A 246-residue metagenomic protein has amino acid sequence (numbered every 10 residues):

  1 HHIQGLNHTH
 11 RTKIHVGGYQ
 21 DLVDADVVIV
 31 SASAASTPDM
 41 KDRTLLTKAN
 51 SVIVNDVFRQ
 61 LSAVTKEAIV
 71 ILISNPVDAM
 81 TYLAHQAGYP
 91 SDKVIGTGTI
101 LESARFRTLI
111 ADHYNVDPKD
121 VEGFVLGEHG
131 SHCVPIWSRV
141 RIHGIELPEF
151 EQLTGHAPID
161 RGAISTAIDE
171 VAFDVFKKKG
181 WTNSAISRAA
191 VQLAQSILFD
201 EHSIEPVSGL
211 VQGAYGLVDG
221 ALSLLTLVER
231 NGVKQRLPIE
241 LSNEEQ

Functional and structural regions predicted by a protein language model:
H1-D26, A34-A35, M40: Conserved N-terminal Rossmann-fold NAD(P) cofactor-binding segment
H15-G17, I95, F124: General small-molecule cofactor/ligand-binding pocket signal
Q20-L22, N75-A79, E128-S131, Q212-G213: Short, internal active-site loops enriched in acidic
V28-V30, L72-I73: Redox-cofactor binding/interface segments in oxidoreductases and associated redox assembly factors
V30, R59-A63, Q195: Surface-exposed alpha-helical segments enriched in charged/polar residues
D39-T44, P238-E240: Short acidic, glycine/proline-rich loop/turn micro-motifs
D42-L109: Rossmann-like NAD(P)(H) cofactor-binding subdomain of soluble oxidoreductases
A87, S91-K93, E102-Q246: C-terminal substrate-binding/catalytic lobe of Rossmann-fold NAD(P)-dependent dehydrogenases
